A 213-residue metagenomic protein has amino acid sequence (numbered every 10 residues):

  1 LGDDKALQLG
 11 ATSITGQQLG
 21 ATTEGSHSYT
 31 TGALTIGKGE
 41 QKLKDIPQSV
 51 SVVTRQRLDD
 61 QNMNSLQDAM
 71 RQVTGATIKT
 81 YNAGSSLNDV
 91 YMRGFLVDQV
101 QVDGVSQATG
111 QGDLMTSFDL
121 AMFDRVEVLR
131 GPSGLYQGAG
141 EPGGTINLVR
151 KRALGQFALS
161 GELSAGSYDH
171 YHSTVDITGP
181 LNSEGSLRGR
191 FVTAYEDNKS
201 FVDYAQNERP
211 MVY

Functional and structural regions predicted by a protein language model:
L1-A11: Periplasmic N-terminal soluble interaction domains immediately after the signal peptide in Gram-negative
L7, M70-S86, D119, A139-P142 (+1 more regions): Short, glycine-/polar-rich solvent-exposed loops and beta-turns at beta-strand/coil boundaries
T12-K38, G131: Short amphipathic beta-strand segments in non-cytosolic proteins
G20-A21, D59-D60, T77-K79, A108 (+2 more regions): Short beta-strands and strand-coil junctions in structured, solvent-facing domains, enriched
S28-S51, R55, N64-A108, D124: Extracytoplasmic beta-strand/coil segments of soluble accessory domains associated with Gram-negative outer-membrane
V50, L58, A69-M70, V126-G131 (+2 more regions): Non-catalytic regulatory/gating segments with a bias toward low-complexity or hydrophobic composition
I78, D89, V105-R130, N147-R150: Short acidic/polar hinge/loop motifs at secondary-structure boundaries that mediate gating or recognition
T109, A121-D124, L135-V212: Outer-membrane beta-barrel translocator/receptor signature
